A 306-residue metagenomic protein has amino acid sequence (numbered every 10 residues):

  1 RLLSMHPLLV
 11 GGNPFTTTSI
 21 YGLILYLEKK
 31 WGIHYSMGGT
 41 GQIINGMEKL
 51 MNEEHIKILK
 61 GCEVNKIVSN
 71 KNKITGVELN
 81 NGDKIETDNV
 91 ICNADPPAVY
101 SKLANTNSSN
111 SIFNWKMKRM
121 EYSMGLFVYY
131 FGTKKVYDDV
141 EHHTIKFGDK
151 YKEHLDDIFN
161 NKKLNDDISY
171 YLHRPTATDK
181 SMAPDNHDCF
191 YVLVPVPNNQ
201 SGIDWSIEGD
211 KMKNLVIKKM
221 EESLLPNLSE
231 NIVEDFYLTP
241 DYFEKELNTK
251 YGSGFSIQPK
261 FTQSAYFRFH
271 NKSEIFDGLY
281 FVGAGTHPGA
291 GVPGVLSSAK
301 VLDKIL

Functional and structural regions predicted by a protein language model:
R1-E54, G61, E246-F261: Active-site/ligand-binding neighborhood in enzyme catalytic cores
R1-G12, D167-Y171, P226-P288: A glycine-rich dinucleotide-binding beta-alpha-beta segment and adjacent secondary-structure elements that constitute
T16-G22, D185-V194, I275-D277: Short coil-to-beta-strand
K57-L59, V233: General small-molecule cofactor/ligand-binding pocket signal
N65-P184: Mid-domain catalytic core of redox enzymes that form a hydrophobic substrate pocket/lid adjacent to a catalytic redox
I91, F131, V192, M220 (+3 more regions): Hydrophobic, well-ordered secondary-structure elements that form the walls of internal hydrophobic environments
K134-E244: C-terminal segments that line or cap access tunnels to active or ligand-binding sites in enzymes and enzyme-associated
A284-L306: A conserved FAD-binding loop/helix module that cradles the flavin
